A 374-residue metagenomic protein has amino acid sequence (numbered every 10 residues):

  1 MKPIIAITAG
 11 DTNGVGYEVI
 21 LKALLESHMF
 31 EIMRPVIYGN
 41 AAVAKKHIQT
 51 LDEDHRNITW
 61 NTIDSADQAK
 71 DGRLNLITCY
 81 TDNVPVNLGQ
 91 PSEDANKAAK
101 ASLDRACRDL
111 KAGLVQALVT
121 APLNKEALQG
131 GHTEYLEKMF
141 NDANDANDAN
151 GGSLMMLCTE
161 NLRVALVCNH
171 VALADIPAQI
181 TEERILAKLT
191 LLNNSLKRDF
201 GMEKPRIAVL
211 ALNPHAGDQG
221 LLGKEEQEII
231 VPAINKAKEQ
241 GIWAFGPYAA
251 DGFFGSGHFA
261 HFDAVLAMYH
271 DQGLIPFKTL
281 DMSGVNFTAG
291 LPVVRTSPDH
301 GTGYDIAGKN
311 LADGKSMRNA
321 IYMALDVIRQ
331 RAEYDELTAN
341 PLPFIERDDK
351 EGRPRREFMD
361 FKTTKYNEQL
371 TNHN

Functional and structural regions predicted by a protein language model:
M1-Y135, M139-N147, Q179, E183-M268 (+4 more regions): Contiguous, glycine/small-aliphatic-enriched amphipathic segments in soluble metabolic enzymes
D148, L157-Q179, E183-A187: Ligand-binding beta-strand-loop-alpha-helix segment within the catalytic cores of soluble metabolic enzymes
G152, N161-R163, D281, G290: A generic structural signal for well-ordered coil/turn residues at beta-strand boundaries that shape enzyme active-site
S153-M156, K197-D199: A generic local secondary-structure boundary/capping motif
Y304-I306: Glycine-rich, charge-decorated loop segments at or immediately adjacent to ligand/cofactor-binding or catalytic sites
